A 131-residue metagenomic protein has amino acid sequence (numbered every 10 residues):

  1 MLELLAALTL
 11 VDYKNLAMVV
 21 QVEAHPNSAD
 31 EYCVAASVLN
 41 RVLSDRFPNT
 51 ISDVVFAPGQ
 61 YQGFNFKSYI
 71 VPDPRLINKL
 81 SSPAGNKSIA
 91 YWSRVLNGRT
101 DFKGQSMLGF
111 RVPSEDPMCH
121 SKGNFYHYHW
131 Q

Functional and structural regions predicted by a protein language model:
M1-E3: Sec-dependent signal peptide recognition, specifically the positively charged N-region followed immediately by
A7-Q131: Bacterial extracytoplasmic/cell-wall-associated proteins, especially those involved in peptidoglycan
